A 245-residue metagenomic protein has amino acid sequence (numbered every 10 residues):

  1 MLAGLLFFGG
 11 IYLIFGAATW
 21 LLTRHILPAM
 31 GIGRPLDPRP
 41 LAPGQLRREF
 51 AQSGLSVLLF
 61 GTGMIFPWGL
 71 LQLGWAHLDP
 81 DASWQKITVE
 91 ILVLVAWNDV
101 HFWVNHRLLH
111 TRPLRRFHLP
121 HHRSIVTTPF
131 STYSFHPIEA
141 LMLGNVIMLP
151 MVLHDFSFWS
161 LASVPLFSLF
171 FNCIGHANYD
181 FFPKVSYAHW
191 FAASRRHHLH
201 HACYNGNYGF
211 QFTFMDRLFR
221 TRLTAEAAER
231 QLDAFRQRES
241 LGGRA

Functional and structural regions predicted by a protein language model:
L2-L13, H25-A42, R112-A245: Cytosolic/stromal cytosol-facing helical appendages immediately following the last transmembrane segment
G4, R34-V57, P80-E90: Interfacial transmembrane-helix boundary/kink motif in multi-pass membrane proteins
F7-L27, F60-G61, L94-N105: Hydrophobic alpha-helical membrane-embedded segments
A17-R47, L70-P80: Membrane-helix interface linkers and caps
R48-M64, S131-A140: Select subsegments of transmembrane alpha-helices in polytopic membrane proteins, especially boundary-proximal
V57-A76, N145-F158: Alpha-helical transmembrane segments and their membrane-interface junctions in multi-pass membrane proteins
T62-W97: Juxtamembrane helix-loop-helix connectors linking adjacent transmembrane helices in multi-pass membrane enzymes
P80, Q85, V93, W97-V126: Membrane-interface loops
